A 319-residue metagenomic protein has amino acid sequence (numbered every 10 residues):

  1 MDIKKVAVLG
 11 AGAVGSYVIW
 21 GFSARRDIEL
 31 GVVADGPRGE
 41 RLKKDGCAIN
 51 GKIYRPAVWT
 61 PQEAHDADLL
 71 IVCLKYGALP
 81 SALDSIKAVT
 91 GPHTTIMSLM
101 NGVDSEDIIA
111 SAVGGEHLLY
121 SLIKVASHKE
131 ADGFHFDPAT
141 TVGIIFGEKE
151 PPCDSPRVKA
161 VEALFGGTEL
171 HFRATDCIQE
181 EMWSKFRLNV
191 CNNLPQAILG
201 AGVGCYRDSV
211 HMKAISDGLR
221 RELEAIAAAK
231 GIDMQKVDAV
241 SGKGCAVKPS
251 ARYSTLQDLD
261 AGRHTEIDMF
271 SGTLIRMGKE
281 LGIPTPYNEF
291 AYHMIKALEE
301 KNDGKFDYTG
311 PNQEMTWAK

Functional and structural regions predicted by a protein language model:
M1-R55: NAD(P)+-binding Rossmann beta1-loop-alpha1 motif at the extreme N-terminus of oxidoreductases
D2, D217-K319: NAD(P)-dependent Rossmann-like dehydrogenase/reductase catalytic/cofactor-binding core
A7, E29-G31, M97, L119 (+2 more regions): A structural signal for isolated positions on well-ordered beta-strands in alpha/beta enzyme cores
W20-A24, D84-A88, S111, G272 (+1 more regions): Short, well-ordered alpha-helices that flank and scaffold nucleotide-derived cofactor binding pockets
P37, N101-V103, L122-S127, E150 (+3 more regions): Glycine-rich beta-alpha junction loops
R38-K43, E106-D107, D154: Short, charged/polar "capping" segments at the starts of alpha-helices and the immediately preceding loops
G51-H135: Rossmann-like NAD(P)(H) cofactor-binding subdomain of soluble oxidoreductases
A88-V89, A112-H117, D132-Q235: Internal alpha-helical scaffold of NAD(P)-dependent oxidoreductase catalytic cores
